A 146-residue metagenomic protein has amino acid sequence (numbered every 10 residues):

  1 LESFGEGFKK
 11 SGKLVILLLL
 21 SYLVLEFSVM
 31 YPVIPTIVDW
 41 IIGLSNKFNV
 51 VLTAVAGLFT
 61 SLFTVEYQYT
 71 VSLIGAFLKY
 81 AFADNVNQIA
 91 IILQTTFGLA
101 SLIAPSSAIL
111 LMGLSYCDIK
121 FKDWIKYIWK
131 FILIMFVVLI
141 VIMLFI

Functional and structural regions predicted by a protein language model:
L1, E26-I37, F63-Y67, I142-I146: Transmembrane helix-loop junctions in multi-pass membrane proteins
L1-L19, T36-L44: Hydrophobic transmembrane alpha-helices of multi-pass solute/ion transporters
K13-Y22, F131, M135-L139: Hydrophobic alpha-helical transmembrane segments in multi-pass membrane proteins
L17-S28, I42-Y80, D84, G98: Hydrophobic alpha-helical transmembrane segments of multi-pass integral membrane proteins, predominantly secondary
S28, P32-T36, S45, S72 (+2 more regions): Membrane-interfacial segments
A54-S61, A76-F77, A90-L102, Y116 (+1 more regions): Transmembrane helix-bundle signature of multi-pass membrane transporters/permeases
A83-Q88, F145-I146: Helix-coil boundary and interhelical linker segments in multi-pass alpha-helical membrane proteins
L102-I146: Juxtamembrane and boundary regions of transmembrane helices in multi-pass small-molecule transporters and channels
